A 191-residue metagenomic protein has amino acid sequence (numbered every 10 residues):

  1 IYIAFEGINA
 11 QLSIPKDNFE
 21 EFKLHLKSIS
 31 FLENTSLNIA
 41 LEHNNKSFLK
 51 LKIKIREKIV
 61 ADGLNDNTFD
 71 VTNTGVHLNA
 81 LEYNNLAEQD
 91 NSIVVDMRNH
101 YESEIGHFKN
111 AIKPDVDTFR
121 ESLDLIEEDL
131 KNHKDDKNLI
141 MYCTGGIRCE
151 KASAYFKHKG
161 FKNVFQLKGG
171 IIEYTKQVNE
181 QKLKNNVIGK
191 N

Functional and structural regions predicted by a protein language model:
I1-V76, S92, R98-I140, I147-N191: Rhodanese-like catalytic fold shared by cysteine-dependent sulfurtransferases and DSP/PTP-type phosphatases
T74-Q89: Internal catalytic-core helix/loop-beta-alpha segment that presents or stabilizes conserved functional determinants
